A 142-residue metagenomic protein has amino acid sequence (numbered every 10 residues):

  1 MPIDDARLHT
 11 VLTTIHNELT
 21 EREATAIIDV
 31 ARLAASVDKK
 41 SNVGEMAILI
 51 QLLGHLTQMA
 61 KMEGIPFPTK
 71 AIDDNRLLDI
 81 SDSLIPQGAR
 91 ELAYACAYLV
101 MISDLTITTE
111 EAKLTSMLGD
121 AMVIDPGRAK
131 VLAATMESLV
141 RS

Functional and structural regions predicted by a protein language model:
M1-S142: Small-residue-enriched hydrophobic alpha-helices in membranes
